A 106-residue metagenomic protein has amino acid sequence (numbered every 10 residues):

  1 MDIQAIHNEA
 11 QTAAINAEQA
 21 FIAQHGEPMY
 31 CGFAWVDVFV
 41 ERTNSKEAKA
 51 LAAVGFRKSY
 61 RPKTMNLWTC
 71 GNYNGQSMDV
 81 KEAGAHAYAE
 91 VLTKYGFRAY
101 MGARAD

Functional and structural regions predicted by a protein language model:
M1-R57: N-terminal leader/targeting segments
R57-C70: Short acidic, glycine/tyrosine-flanked loop/strand segments centered on an H-E-D-like triad
W68-D106: Short, compact, well-ordered microdomains
